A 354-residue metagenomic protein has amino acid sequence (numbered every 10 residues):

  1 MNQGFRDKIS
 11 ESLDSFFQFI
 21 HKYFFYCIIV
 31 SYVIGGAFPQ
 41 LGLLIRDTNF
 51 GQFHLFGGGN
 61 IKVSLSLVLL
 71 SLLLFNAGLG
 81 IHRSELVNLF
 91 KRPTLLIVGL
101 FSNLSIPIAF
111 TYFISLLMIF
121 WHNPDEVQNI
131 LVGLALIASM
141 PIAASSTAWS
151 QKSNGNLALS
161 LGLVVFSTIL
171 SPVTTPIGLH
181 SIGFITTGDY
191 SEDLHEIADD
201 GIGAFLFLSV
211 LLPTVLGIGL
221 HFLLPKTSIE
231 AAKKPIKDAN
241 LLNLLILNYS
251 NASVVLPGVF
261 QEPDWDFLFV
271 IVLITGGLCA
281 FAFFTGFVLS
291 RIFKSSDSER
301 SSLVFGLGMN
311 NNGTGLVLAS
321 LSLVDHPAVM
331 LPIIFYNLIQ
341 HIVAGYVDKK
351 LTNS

Functional and structural regions predicted by a protein language model:
M1-S354: Alpha-helical transmembrane segments of multi-pass small-molecule/ion transporters
